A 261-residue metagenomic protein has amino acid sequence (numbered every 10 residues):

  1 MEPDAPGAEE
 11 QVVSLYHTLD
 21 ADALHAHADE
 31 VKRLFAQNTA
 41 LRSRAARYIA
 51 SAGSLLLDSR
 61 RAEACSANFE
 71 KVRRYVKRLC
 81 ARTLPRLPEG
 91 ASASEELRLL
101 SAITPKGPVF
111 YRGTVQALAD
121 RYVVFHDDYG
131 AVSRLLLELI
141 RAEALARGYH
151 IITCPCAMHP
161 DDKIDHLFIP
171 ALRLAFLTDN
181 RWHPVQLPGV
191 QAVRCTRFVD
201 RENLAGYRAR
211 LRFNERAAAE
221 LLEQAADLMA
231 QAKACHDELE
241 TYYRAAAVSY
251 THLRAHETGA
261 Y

Functional and structural regions predicted by a protein language model:
M1-D22, R147-E202: Conserved nucleotide-sensing/catalytic segment adjacent to the nucleotide-binding pocket in NTP-handling enzymes
Q11-T39, Y48, A192-R194, F198-E215: Long, charge-dense
E30-P88, F213-Y250: An accessory alpha-helical subdomain
E89-R112: N-terminal pre-Walker A segment at the start of P-loop NTPase domains
T114-A119: Phosphate-binding P-loop
R121-R141: Glycine-rich phosphate-binding P-loop
T251-T258: Conserved small/polar residues in nucleotide/adenosyl-binding loops
